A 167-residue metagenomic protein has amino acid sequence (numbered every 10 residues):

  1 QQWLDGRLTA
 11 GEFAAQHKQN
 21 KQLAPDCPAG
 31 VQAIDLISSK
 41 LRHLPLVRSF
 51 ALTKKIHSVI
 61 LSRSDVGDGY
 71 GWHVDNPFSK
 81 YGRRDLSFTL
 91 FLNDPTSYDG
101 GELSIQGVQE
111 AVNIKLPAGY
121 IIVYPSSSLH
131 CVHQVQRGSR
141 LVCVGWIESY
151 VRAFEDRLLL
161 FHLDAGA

Functional and structural regions predicted by a protein language model:
Q1-T53, S58-I60, G69, D156-A167: Non-heme Fe(II)/2-oxoglutarate
P45-F161: Catalytic core of non-heme Fe(II) oxygenases with the double-stranded beta-helix
